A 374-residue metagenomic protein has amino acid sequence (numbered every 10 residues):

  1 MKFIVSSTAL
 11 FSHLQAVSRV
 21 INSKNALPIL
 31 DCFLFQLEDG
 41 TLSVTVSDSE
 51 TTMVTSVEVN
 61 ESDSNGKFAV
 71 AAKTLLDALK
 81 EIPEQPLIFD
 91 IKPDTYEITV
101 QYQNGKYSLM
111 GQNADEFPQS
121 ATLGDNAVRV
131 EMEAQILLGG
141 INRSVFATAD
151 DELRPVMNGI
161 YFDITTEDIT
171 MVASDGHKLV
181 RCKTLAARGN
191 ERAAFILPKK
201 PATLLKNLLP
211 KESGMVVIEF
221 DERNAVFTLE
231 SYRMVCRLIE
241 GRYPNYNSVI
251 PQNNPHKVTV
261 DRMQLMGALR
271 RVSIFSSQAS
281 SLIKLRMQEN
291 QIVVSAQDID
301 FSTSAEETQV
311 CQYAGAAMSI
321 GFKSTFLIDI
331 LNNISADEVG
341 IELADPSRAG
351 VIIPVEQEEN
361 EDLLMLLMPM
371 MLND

Functional and structural regions predicted by a protein language model:
M1-D374: Structural preference for solvent-exposed beta-strand-turn elements and adjacent flexible terminal/loop segments within
